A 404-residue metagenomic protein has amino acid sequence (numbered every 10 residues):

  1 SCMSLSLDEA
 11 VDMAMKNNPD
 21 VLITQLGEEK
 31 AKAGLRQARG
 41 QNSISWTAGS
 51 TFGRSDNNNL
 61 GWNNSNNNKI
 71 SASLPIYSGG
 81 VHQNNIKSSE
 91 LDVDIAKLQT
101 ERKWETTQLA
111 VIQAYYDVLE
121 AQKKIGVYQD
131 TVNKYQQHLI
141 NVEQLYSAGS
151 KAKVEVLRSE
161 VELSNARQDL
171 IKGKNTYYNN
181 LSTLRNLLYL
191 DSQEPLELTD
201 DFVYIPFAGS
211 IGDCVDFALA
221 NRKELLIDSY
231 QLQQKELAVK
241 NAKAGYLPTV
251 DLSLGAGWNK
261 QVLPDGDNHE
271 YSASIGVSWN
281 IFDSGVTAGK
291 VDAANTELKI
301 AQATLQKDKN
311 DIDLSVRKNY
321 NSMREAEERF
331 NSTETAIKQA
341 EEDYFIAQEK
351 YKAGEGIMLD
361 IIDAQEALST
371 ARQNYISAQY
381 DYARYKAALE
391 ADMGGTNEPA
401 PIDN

Functional and structural regions predicted by a protein language model:
S1-T47, I76, S192-Q233, I281 (+3 more regions): Bacterial Sec-pathway N-terminal export signals of envelope proteins
L5, K103-F217, N319-S322, A326 (+2 more regions): Periplasmic alpha-helical coiled-coil/stalk elements that build and connect Gram-negative outer-membrane
L22, S45-S65, S73-R102, L226 (+4 more regions): Small/polar (Gly/Ser/Thr/Ala-rich) solvent-exposed segments that form structured loops/beta-strands/short helices used
I23-A38, K103, T107-D130, Q137 (+5 more regions): Amphipathic alpha-helical coiled-coil segments
R36, S71-S73, A238-N241, G276-S278: Outer-membrane beta-barrel architecture
K69-S71, Y115, S274-G276, Y320: Membrane-embedded beta-strand positions in outer-membrane beta-barrel channels/transporters
G173, K223, A378: Metallo-beta-lactamase
